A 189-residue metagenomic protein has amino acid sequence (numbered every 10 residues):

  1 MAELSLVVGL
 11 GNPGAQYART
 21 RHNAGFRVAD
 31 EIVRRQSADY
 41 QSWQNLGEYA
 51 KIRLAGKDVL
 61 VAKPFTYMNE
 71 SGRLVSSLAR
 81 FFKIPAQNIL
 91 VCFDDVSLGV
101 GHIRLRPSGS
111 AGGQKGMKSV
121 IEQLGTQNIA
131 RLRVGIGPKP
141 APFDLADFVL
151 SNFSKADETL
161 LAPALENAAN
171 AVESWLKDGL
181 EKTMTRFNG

Functional and structural regions predicted by a protein language model:
M1-S108, K118-L132, K139-D144, S151 (+1 more regions): Nucleotide and nucleotide-moiety/phosphate-recognizing core
G113-G116: Hydrophobic alpha-helical segments within soluble ligand-binding/sensing domains
